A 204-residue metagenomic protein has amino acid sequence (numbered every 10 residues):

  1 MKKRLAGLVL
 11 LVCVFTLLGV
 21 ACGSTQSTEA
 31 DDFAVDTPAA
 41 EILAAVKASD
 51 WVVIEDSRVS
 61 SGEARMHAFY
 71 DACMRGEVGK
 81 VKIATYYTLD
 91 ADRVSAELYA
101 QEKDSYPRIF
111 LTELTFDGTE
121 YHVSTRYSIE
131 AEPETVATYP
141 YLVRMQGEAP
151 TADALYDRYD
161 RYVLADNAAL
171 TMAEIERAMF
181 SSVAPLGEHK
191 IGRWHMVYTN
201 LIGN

Functional and structural regions predicted by a protein language model:
M1-V9: Bacterial N-terminal signal peptides that target proteins for export
L17-A21: C-terminal motif of bacterial Sec signal peptides marking the signal peptidase cleavage site
G23, T28, E132-T135: N-terminal leader/presequence segments that precede the conserved core
T25-L111: N-terminal export/targeting and maturation segments
R93-N204: Extracytoplasmic electrostatic interaction patches
